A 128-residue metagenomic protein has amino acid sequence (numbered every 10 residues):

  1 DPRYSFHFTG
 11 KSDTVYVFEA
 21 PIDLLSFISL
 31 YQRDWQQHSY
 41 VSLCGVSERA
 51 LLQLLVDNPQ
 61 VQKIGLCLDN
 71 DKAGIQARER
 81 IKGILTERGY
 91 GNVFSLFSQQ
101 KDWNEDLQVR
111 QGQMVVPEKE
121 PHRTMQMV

Functional and structural regions predicted by a protein language model:
D1-D13: Glycine-/acidic-rich phosphate or pyrophosphate-binding loops and their flanking alpha/beta elements
E19-A20: Helix N-cap/beta->alpha junction signal
D23: Conserved Rossmann-like nucleotide-cofactor binding loop
S26: Phosphate-binding glycine-rich loops and their immediate beta-loop-alpha structural context
S29-V128: TOPRIM fold recognition
